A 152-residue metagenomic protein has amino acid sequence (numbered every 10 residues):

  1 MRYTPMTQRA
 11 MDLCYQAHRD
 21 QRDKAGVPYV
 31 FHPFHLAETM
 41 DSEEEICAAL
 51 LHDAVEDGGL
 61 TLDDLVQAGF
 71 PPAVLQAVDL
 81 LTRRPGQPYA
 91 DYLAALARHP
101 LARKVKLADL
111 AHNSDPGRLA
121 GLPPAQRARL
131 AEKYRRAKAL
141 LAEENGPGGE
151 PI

Functional and structural regions predicted by a protein language model:
M1-I152: Active-site helical microenvironments for divalent-metal-assisted chemistry
